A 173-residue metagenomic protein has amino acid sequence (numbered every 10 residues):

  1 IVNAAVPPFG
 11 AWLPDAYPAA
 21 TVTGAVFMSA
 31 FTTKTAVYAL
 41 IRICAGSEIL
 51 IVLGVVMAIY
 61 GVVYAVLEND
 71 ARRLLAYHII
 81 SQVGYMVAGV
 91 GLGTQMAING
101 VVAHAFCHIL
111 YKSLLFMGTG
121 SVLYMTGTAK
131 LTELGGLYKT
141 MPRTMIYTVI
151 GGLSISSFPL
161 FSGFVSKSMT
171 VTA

Functional and structural regions predicted by a protein language model:
I1-A173: Hydrophobic transmembrane alpha-helices and their helix-loop junctions in integral membrane proteins
